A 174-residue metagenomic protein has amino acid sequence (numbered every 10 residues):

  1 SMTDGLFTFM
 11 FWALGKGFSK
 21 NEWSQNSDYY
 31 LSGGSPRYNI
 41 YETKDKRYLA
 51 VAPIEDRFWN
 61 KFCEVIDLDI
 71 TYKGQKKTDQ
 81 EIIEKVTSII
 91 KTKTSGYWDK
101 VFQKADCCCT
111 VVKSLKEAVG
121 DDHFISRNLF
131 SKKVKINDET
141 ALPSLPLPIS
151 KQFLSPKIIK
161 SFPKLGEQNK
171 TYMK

Functional and structural regions predicted by a protein language model:
S1-P53: Active-site-adjacent "lid/gating" segments in soluble enzymes
L6, T78, E117-D121: Beta-rich nucleic-acid/ligand-interaction surfaces
K16-S27, D121-I136: Short, surface-exposed loop/helix-turn segments at secondary-structure junctions that function as lids/hinges flanking
S32, P36-C109: Aromatic-enriched alpha-helical interface/lid elements that frame and gate functional surfaces
Y38-I40, S131, P148: Short, acidic/polar N-cap/turn motifs at the starts of alpha helices
Q103-R127: Conserved PLP cofactor-binding pocket of PLP-dependent enzymes
V134-K174: Flexible, small-/acidic-enriched active-site or ligand-binding loops
